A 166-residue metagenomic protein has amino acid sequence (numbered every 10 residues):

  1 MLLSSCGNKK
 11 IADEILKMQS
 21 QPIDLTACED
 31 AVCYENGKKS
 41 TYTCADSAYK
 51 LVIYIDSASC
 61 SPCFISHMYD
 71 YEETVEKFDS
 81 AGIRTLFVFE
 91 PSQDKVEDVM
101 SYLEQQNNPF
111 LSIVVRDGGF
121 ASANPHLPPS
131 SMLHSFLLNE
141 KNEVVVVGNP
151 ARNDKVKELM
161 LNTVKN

Functional and structural regions predicted by a protein language model:
C6-A45: N-terminal "domain-start" segment that seeds a small globular fold
S40-I65, Y69-Y71, L86: Short active-site neighborhood of thiol/selenol oxidoreductases, capturing the structured segment around
D56, E90, E140: Cofactor-binding loop segments of dinucleotide-utilizing enzymes, especially the Rossmann-like FAD- and NAD(P)+-binding
S57-P62, S92-D94, A151-R152: Short acidic, S/G/P-rich loop/turn micro-motifs used as interaction or catalytic elements
F64-Q105, F120-A123: Structural microenvironment flanking redox-active thiols in thiol-disulfide oxidoreductases
M100-M132: Short, internal strand/loop/helix patches that form the active-site neighborhood or redox-interaction surface
S131-N166: Thiol-/selenol-based redox modules, centered on thioredoxin-like and closely related oxidoreductase domains
